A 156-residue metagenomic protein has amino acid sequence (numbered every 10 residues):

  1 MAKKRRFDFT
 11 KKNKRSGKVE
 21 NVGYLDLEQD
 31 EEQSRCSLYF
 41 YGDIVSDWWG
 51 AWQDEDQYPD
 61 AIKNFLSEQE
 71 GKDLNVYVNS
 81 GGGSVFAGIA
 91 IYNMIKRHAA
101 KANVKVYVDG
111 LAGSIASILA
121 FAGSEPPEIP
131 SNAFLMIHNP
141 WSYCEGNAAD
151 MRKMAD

Functional and structural regions predicted by a protein language model:
M1-S117, F121-D156: N-terminal organellar transit peptides
